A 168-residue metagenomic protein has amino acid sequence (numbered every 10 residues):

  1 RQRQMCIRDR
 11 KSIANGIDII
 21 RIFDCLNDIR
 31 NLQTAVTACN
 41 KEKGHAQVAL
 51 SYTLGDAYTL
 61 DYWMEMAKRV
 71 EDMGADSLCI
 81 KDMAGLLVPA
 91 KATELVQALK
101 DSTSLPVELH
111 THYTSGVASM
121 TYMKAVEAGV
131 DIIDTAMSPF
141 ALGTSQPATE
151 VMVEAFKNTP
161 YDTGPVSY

Functional and structural regions predicted by a protein language model:
R1, D18-R21, A46-L50, L78-I80 (+2 more regions): Hydrophobic faces of well-ordered beta-strands that scaffold small-molecule active sites in alpha/beta enzyme cores
Q2-I7: Short, small-residue-biased leader/transition segments that mark boundaries at the very start of proteins
D9, V36, A67, V96 (+1 more regions): Generic hydrophobic/aromatic pocket-lining and core-packing "Φ" positions
I13, E71-G74, V126: Non-catalytic positions within long, well-ordered alpha-helices that form the structural scaffold/packing of enzyme
R21, C25, D82, A128-S145: Glycine-rich phosphate-binding active-site loops on the catalytic face of alpha/beta enzymes
C25-G44, D56-Y62, A84-T103, L142-V151: Active-site-adjacent beta->alpha loops and helix N-cap segments on the catalytic face of soluble alpha/beta enzymes
Y62-M66, S115-D131: Catalytic cores of alpha/beta
A141-P165: C-terminal helical cap(s) of enzyme catalytic domains, especially alpha/beta-barrels
